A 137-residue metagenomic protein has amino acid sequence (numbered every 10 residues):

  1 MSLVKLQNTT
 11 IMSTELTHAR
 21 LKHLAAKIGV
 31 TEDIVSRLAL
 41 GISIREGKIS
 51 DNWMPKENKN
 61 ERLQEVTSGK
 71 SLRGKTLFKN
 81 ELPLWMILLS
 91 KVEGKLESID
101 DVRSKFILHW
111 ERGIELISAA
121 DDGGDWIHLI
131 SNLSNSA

Functional and structural regions predicted by a protein language model:
S2, Q7, T14-I34, L38 (+2 more regions): Surface-exposed, Lys/Arg-rich phosphate-binding patches that contact polyanionic backbones
T14-L21, R73-F78, I99-D100, A120: Short, structured coil/loop segments at alpha-helix boundaries
A26-E32, T76, E97-S104: Structural motif
V30-M54: Short, basic amphipathic alpha-helical segments that act as recognition/interaction helices in nucleic-acid-binding
I44-N52, K59-N60, R112-L116, L133 (+1 more regions): Short amphipathic alpha-helical patches
R45-G94: Short, positively charged interaction helices/loops
L88-A137: Low-complexity intrinsically disordered segments
